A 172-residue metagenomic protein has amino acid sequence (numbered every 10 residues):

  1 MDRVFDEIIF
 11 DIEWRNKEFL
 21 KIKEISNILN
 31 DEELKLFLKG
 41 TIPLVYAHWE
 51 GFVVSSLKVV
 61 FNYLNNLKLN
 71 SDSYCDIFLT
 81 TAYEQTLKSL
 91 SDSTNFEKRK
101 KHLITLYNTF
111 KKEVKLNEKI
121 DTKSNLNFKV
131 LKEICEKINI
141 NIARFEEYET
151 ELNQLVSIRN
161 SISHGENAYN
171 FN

Functional and structural regions predicted by a protein language model:
M1-I42, L57-V60, L67, S71-I77: Charged alpha-helical initiation segments
D2-I12, K35-Y46, D121-F128, F145-L152: Amphipathic, non-membrane alpha-helical segments in soluble helical-bundle scaffolds
W14, A47, I158-S161: Alpha-helical scaffold segments in carbohydrate-active enzymes
K21-E33, C135-N141, S163-H164, Y169: Short, charged/polar, low-complexity loop and linker segments that flank or interrupt alpha-helical bundles
L44-V45, S56-E149: Helix-loop junctions and short alpha-helical segments
D92-S93, N170-N172: Long, compositionally biased interface segments
E146-F171: Histidine-centered, metal-coordinating catalytic motifs and their short helical/loop contexts
